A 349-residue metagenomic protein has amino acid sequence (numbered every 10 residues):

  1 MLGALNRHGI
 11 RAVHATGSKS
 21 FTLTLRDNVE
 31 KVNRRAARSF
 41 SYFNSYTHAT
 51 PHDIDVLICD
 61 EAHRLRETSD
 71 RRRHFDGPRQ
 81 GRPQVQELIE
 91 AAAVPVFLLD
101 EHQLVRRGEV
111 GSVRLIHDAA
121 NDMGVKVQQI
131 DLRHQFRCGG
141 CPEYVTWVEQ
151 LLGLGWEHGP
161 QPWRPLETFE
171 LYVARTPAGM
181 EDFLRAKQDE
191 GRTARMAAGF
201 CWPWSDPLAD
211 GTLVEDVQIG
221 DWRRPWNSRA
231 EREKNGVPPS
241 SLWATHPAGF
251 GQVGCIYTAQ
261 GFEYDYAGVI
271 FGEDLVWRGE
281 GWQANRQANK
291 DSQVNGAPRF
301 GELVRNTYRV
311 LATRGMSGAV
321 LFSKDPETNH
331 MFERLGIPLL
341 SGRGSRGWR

Functional and structural regions predicted by a protein language model:
M1-R26: Phosphate-binding active sites in nucleotide-utilizing proteins
R11-V13, I54-L57, V94-F97, L104 (+4 more regions): Beta-sheet entry/capping signal
A15-G17, C59-D60, G199-C201, V269-G272 (+1 more regions): Generic beta-strand/beta-sheet core signal
N28-E90, G251-G254: Conserved RecA-like ASCE ATPase "motif II neighborhood" in helicase/translocase motors
N28-N33, R71-D76, G108-I116, T146-E149 (+4 more regions): Short secondary-structure boundary/capping segments
I58-L132: Signature of the SF2 helicase/ATPase Hel1-core->accessory helical subdomain module
V94-V96, P247-R343: C-terminal accessory regions
V105-G111, N121-E280: Conserved helicase/translocase motor-coupling segment
